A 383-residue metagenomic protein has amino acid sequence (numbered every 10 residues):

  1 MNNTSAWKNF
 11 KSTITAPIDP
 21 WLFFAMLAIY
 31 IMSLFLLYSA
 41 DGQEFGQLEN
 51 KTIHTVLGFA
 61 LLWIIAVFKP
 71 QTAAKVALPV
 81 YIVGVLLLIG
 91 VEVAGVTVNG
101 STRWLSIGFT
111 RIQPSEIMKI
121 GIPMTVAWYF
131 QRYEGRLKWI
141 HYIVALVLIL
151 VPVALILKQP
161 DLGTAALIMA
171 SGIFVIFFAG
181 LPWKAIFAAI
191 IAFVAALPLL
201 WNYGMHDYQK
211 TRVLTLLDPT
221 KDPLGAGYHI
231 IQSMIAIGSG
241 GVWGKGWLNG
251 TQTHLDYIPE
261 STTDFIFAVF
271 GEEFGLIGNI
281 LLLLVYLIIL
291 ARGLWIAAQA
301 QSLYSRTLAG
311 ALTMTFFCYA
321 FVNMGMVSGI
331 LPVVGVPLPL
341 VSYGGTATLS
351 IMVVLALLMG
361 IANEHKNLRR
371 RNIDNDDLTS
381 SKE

Functional and structural regions predicted by a protein language model:
M1-T4, F10, N323-E383: A juxtamembrane structural motif centered on a specific transmembrane helix
N2, A6, E44, L146 (+5 more regions): Juxtamembrane loop-helix boundary motifs flanking transmembrane segments in multi-pass membrane proteins
N9-M26: N-terminal membrane topogenic signal
F23-I31, F35-H229, A268-S328, V353-L357 (+1 more regions): Hydrophobic alpha-helical transmembrane segments of multi-pass inner membrane proteins, especially in bacterial systems
G108-M118, K158-P160, G241-K245, V333-S350: Glycine/serine-rich anion-binding loops at beta->alpha junctions that coordinate negatively charged ligand groups
D161-A166, K245-G250, S261-T263, I280 (+4 more regions): Transmembrane helix boundary and interhelical junction motifs in multipass membrane proteins
G241-I277, A297-A300, Y304: Long extracytoplasmic/lumenal interhelical loops at the membrane interface of multi-pass membrane proteins
